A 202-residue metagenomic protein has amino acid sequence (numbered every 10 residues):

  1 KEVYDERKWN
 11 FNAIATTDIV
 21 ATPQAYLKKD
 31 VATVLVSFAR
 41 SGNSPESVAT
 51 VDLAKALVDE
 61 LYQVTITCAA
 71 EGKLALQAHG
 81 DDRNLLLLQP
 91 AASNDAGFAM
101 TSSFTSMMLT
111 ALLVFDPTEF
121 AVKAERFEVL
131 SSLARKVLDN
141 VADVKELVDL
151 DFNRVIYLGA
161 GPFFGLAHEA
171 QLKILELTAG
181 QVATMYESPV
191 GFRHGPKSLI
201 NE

Functional and structural regions predicted by a protein language model:
K1-E128, A160: Glycine-rich phosphate-binding loops that contact phosphosugars or nucleotide phosphates
A78-E202: Active-site phosphate/pyrophosphate-binding segments
